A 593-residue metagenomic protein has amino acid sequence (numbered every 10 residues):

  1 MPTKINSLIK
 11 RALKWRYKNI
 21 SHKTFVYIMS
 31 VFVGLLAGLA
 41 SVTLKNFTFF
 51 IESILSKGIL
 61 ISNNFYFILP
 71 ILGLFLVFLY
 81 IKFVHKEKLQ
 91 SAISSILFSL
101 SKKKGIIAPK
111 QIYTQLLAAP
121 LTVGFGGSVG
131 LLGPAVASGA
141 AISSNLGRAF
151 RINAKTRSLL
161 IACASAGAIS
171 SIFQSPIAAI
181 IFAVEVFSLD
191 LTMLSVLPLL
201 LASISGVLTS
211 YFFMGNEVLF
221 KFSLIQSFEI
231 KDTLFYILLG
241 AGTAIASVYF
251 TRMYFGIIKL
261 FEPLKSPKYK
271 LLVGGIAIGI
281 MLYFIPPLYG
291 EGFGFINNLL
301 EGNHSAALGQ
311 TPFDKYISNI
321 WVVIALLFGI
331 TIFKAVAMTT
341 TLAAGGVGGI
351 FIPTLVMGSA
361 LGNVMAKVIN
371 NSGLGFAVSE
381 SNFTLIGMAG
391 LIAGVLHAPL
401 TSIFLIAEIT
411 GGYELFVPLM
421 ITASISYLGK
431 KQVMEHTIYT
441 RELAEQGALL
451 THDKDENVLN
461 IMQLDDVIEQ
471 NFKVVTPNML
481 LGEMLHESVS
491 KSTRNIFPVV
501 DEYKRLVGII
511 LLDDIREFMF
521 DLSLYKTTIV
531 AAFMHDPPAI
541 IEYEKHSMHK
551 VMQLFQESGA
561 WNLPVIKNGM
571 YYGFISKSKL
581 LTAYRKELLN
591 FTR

Functional and structural regions predicted by a protein language model:
M1-I461, D465-D466, Q470-V489, R494-V507 (+4 more regions): Alpha-helical transmembrane segments and immediately membrane-proximal extracytoplasmic
I181, G508-I515, F574-L581: Short hydrophobic beta-strand motif reused across regulatory alpha/beta modules
V475-T493, V500, M519-L522, K526 (+3 more regions): The conserved cystathionine-beta-synthase
I529-V530: Intrinsically disordered, flexible peripheral segments
D536-P537: Acidic, glycine-centered active-site loop in nucleotide-sugar glycosyltransferases
